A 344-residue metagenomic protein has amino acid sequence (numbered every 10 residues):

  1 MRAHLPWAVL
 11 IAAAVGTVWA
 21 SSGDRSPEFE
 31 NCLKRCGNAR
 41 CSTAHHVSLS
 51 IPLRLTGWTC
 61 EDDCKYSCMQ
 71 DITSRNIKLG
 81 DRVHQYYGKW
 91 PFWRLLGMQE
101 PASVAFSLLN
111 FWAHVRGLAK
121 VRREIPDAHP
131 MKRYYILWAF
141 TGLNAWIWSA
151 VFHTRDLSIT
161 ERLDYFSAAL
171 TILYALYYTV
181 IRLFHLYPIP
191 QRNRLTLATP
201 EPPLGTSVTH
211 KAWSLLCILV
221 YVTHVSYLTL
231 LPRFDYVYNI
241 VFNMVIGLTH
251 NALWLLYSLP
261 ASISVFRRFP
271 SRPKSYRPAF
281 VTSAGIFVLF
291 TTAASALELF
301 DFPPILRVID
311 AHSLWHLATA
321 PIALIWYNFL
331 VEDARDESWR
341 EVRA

Functional and structural regions predicted by a protein language model:
M1-A20: Fungal secretory targeting signals
W19-A344: Multi-pass alpha-helical transmembrane bundles in non-GPCR membrane proteins that perform intramembrane catalysis
